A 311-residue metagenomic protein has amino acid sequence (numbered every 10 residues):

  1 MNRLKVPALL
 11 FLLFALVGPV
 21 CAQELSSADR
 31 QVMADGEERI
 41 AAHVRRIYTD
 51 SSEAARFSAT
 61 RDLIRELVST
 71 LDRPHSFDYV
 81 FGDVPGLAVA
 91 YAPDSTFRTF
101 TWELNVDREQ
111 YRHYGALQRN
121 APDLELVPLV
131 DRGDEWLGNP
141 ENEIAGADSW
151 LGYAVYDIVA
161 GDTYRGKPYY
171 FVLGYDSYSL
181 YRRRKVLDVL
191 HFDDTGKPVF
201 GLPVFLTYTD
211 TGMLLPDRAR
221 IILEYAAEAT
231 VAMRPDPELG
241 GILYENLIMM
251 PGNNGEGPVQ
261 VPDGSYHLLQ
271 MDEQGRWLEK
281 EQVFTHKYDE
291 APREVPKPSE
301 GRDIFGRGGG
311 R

Functional and structural regions predicted by a protein language model:
M1-D35: Bacterial Sec-dependent N-terminal signal peptides
Q23-R61, F192-P198, A232-R311: Acidic, small-residue rich beta-repeat scaffolds with periodic aromatic anchors
R30-M33, E37-L117: Solvent-exposed N-terminal domain segments of exported/luminal and surface proteins
T96-E103, P168-D176, G240-N246: Short beta-strand elements that form the blades of beta-propeller/WD-repeat-like and other beta-sheet-rich scaffold
L104-Y156: A glycine-rich, hydrophobic loop/mini-helix early in the fold
L126-D134, V199-G212, E279-T285: Beta-propeller fold detector
E141-Y164, Y178, V199-L268, E294-P296: Short aromatic loop motif centered on NTY/YTY
A154-D194: Hydrophobic, aromatic-enriched interface-forming segments
